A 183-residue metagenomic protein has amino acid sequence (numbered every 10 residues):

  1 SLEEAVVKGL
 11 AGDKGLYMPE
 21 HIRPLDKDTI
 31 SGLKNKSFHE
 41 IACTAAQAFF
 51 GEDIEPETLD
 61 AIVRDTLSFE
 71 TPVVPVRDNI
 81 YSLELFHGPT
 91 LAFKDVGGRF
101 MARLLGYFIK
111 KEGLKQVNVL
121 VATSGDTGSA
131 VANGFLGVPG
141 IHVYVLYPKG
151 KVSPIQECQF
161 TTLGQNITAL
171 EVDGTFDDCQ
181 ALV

Functional and structural regions predicted by a protein language model:
S1-V183: PLP-dependent amino-acid enzyme catalytic core
